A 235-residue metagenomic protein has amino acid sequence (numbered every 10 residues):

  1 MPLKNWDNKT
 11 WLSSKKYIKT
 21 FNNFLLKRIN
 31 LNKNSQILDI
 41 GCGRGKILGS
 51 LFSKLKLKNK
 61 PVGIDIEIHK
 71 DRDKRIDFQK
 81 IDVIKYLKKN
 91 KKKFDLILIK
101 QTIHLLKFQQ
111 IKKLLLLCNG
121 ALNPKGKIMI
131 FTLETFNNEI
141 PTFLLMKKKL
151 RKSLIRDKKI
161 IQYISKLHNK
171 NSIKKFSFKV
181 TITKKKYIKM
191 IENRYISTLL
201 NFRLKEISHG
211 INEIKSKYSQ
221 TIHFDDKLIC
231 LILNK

Functional and structural regions predicted by a protein language model:
M1-N32, K46, S50: Conserved class I S-adenosyl-L-methionine
L38, G43-Y86: Class I SAM-dependent methyltransferase SAM/SAH-binding core
L98: A conserved beta-strand element that flanks and buttresses the S-adenosyl-L-methionine
Q101-L105: Short catalytic micro-motifs in class I SAM-dependent methyltransferases
K112-P124: A short glycine-rich, Lys/Arg-flanked "PGG" loop and its adjoining helix->strand segment in the class I
M129-I155: Conserved class I S-adenosyl-L-methionine
S153-H168: Short alpha-helix
S172-K235: Conserved Class I S-adenosyl-L-methionine
